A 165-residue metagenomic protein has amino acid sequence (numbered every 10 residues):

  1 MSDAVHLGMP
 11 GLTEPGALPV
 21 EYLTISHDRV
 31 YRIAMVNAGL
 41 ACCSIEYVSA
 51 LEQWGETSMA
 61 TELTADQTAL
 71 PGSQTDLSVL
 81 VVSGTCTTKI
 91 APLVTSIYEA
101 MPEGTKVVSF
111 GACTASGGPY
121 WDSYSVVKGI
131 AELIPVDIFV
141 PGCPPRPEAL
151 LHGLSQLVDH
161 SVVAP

Functional and structural regions predicted by a protein language model:
M1-G72, D76: N-terminal, charge-rich interaction modules
P19, L23, Y98, S123-Y124 (+1 more regions): Aromatic-enriched hydrophobic runs in primary sequence
Y47-P135, V140-A149: Cofactor-cradling patches in redox/metallo enzymes
V140-P165: A charged, well-structured terminal subsegment
